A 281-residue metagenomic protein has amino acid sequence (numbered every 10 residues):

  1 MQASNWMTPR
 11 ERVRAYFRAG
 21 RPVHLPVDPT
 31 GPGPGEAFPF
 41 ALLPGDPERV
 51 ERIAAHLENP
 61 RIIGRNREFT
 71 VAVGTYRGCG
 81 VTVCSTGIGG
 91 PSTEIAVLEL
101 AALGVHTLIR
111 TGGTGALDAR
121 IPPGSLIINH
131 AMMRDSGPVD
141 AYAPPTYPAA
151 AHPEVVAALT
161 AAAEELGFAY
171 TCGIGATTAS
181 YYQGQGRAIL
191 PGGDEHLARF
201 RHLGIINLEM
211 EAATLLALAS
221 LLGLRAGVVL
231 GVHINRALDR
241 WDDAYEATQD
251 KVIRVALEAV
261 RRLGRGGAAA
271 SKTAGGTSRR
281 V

Functional and structural regions predicted by a protein language model:
Q2-A158: Metabolite-binding pocket within alpha/beta catalytic cores that recognizes anionic/polar moieties
N59-R65, G167-I174, R265-V281: Flexible, glycine/charged-enriched surface loops at secondary-structure junctions
A101-A102, R201, S220: Non-catalytic positions within long, well-ordered alpha-helices that form the structural scaffold/packing of enzyme
H106-T107, I206, R225: Short acidic/polar active-site loop segments enriched in Thr and Asp
A149-G204: Active-site rim beta-loop-alpha module in soluble metabolic enzymes
A158-L166, L218, V255-L263: Generic non-transmembrane alpha-helical segments
A213-A244: Zn-dependent metallopeptidase/amidohydrolase metal-coordination segment
R236-V281: His/Asp/Glu-rich mid-to-C-terminal helical/loop segments that flank catalytic regions of hydrolases
